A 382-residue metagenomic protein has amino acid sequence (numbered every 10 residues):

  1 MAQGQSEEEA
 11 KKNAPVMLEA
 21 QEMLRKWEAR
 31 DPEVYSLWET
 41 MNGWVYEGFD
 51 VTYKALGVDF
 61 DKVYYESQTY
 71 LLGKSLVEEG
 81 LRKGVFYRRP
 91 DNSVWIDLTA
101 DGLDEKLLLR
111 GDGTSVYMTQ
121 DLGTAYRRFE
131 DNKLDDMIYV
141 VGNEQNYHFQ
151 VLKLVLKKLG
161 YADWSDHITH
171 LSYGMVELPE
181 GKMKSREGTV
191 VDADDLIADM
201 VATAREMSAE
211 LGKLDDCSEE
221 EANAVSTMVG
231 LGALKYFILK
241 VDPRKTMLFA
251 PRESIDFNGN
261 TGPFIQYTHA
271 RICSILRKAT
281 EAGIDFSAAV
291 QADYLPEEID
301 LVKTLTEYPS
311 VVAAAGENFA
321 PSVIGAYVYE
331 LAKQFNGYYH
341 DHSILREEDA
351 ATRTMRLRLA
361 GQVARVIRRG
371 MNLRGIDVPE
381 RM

Functional and structural regions predicted by a protein language model:
M1-M382: Non-catalytic interaction-recognition regions
